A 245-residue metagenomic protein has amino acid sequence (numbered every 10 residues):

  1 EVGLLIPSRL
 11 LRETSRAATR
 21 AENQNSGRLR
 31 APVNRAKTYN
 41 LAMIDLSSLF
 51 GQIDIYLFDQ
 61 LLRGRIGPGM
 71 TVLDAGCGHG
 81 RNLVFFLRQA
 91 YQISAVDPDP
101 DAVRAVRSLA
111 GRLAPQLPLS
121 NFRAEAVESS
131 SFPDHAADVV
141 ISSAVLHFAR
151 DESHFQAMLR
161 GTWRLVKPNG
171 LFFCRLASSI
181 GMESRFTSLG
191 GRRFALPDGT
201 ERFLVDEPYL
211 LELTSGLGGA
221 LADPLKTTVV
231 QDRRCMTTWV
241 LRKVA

Functional and structural regions predicted by a protein language model:
G3, T14-A21: Short linear motifs in low-complexity or flexible loops
R35-G67, L73, G78-S129, L171-A245: Class I (Rossmann-like) S-adenosyl-L-methionine-dependent methyltransferase catalytic domain, capturing the SAM-binding
E128-V140: A short acidic, Gly/Pro-enriched loop at the edge of an enzyme's catalytic core that lines a small-molecule cofactor
V139-S153: A short SAM/SAH-binding and catalytic strip from SAM-dependent methyltransferases
Q156-P168: A short glycine-rich, Lys/Arg-flanked "PGG" loop and its adjoining helix->strand segment in the class I
